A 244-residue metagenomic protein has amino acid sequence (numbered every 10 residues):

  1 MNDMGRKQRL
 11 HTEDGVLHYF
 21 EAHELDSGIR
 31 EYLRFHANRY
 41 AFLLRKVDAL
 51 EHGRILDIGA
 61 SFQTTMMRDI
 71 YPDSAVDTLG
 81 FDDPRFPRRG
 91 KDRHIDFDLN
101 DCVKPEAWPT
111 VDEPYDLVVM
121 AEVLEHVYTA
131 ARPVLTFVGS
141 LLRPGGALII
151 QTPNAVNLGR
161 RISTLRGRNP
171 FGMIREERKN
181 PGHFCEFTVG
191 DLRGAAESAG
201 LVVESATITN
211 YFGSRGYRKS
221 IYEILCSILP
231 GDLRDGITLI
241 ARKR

Functional and structural regions predicted by a protein language model:
D3-F42, F62, F81-R89, H94-T110 (+3 more regions): S-adenosyl-L-methionine-dependent methyltransferase catalytic module, highlighting the catalytic core
L44-E51: Glycine-rich helix-loop-beta junction characteristic of Rossmann-like nucleotide cofactor-binding loops
E51-S61: Conserved class I S-adenosyl-L-methionine
H52, P114-D116: Local beta-strand N-terminus motif with an aromatic residue
S61-D73: Conserved SAM-binding loop of SAM-dependent methyltransferases across substrates and taxa, primarily the Class I
A75-G80: Conserved SAM-binding motif I beta-strand of class I
L117-V123: A short beta-strand submotif of the Rossmann-like class I SAM-dependent methyltransferase core that lines
